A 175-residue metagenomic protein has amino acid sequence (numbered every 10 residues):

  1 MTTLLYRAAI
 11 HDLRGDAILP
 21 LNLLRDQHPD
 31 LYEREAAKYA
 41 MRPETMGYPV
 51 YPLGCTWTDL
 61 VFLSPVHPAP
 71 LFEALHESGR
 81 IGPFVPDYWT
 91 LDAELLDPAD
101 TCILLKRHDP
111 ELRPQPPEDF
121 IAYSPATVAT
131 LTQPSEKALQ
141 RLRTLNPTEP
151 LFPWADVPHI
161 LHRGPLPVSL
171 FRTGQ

Functional and structural regions predicted by a protein language model:
M1-F62, P68-Q175: Active-site-proximal loop/hinge segments that shape catalytic or ion-binding/gating pockets
